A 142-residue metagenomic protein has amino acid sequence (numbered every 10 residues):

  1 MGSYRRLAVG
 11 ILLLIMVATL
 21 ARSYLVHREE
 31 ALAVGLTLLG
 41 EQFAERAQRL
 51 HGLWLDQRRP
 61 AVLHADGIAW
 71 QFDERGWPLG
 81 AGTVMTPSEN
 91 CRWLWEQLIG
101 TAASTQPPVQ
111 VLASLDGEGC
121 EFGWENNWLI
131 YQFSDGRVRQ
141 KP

Functional and structural regions predicted by a protein language model:
M1-L13: N-terminal signal-anchor/signal peptide hydrophobic helix marking the start of the first transmembrane segment
L14-E29: C-terminal juxtamembrane segment of a hydrophobic transmembrane alpha-helix
I15, T19, V34-L38, Q42 (+1 more regions): Core subunits and conserved enzymes of cellular information-processing and envelope-translocation systems across
